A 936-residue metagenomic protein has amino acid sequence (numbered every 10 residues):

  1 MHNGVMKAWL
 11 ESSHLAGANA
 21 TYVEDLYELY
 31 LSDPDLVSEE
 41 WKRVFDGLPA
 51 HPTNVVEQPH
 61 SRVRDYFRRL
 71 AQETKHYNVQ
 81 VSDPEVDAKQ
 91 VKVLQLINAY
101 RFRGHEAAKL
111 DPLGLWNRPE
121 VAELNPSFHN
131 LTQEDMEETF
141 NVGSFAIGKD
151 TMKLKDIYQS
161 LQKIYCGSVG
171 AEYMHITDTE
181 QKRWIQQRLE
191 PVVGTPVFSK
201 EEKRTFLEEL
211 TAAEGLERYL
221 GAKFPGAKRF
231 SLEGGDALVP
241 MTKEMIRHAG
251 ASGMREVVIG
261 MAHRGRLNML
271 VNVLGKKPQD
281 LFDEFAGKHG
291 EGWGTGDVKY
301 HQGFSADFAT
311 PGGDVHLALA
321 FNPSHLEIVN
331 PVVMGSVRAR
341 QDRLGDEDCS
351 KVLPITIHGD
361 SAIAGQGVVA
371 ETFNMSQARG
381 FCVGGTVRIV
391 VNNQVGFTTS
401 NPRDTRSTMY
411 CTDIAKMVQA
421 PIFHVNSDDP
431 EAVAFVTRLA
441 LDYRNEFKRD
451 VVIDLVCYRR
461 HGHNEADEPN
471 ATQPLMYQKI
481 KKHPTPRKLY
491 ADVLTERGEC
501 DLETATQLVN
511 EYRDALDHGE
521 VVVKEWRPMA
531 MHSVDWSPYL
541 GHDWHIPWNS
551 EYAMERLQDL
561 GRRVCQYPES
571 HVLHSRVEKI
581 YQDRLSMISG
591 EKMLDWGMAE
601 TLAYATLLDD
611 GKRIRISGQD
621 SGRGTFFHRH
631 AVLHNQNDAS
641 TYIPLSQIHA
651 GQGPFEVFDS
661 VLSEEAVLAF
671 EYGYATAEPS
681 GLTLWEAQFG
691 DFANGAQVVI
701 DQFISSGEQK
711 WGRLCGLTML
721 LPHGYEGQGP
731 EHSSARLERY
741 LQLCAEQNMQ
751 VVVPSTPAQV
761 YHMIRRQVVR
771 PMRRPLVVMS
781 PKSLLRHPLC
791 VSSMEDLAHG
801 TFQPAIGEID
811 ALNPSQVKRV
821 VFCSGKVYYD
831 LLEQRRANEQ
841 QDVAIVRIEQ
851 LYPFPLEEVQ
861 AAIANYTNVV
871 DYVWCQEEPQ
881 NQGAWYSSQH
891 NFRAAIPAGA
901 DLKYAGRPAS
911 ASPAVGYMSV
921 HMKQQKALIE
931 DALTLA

Functional and structural regions predicted by a protein language model:
H2, K7-L48: Subset of Sec-pathway N-terminal targeting signals
H2-K7, A16, D46, P119 (+5 more regions): Thiamine diphosphate
L48-L238, M254: Extended, charge-enriched "interface" segments that sit outside catalytic cores
Q95-P112, E244-V273, H358-Q377, K448 (+5 more regions): Conserved phosphate/anionic-ligand binding catalytic regions in large, soluble enzymes, centered on
Y100-R103, A107-S160, S168, K277 (+5 more regions): Glycine/aspartate-rich loop-and-adjacent alpha/beta segment that forms the canonical ThDP
G194-L216, D283-G345, P644, P771-A837: Active-site cores of enzymes that catalyze phosphoryl transfer or operate on phosphate-rich substrates
R255-Q419, F423, F626-E678: Cofactor-binding active-site loop characterized by glycine-rich and histidine/acidic residues
P486-R487, R497, D501-I614: Hard-cation-handling environments
